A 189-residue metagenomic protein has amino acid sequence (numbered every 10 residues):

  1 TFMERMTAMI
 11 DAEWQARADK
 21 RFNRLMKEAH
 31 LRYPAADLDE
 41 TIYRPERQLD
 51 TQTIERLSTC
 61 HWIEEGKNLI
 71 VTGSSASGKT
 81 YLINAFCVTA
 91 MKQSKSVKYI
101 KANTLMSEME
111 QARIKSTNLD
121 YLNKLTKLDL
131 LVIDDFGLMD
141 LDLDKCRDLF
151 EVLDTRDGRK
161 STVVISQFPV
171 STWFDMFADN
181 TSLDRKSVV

Functional and structural regions predicted by a protein language model:
T1-P34: Interdomain "pre-motor" coupling segment immediately N-terminal to P-loop NTPase/helicase cores
A36-S58: N-terminal pre-Walker A segment at the start of P-loop NTPase domains
T41, I83, K101: Conserved hydrophobic/aromatic pocket- or pore-lining residues that grip, position, or stack substrates in active sites
T59-G66: Phosphate-binding P-loop
N68-I70, L130: Residue-level preference for the first positions of well-ordered beta-strands
V71-K95: Walker A/P-loop
K95-S96, T104-K127, F136-S187: Replace "adjacent to P-loop NTPase cores in ATP/GTP-dependent enzymes" with "adjacent to NTP-binding cores
